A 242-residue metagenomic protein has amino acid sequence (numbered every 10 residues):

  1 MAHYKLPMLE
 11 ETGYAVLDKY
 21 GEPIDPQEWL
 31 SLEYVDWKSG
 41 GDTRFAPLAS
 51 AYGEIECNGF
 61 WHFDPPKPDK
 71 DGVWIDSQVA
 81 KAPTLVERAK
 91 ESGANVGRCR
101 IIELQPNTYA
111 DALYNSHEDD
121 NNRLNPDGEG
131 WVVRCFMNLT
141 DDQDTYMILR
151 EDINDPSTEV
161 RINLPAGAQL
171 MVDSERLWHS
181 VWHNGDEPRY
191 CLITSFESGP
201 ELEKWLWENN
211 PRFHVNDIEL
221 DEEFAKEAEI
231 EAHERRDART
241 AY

Functional and structural regions predicted by a protein language model:
M1-R100: Non-heme Fe(II)/2-oxoglutarate
H3-Y4, C99, C135, H179 (+1 more regions): A broad, low-specificity signal marking well-ordered, structured residues that form hydrophobic/aromatic
Y14, V132-R134, C191: Intrinsic-disorder/low-complexity, polar/charged segments enriched in Ser/Thr/Lys/Arg/Asp/Glu/Gln
Y20, L48-A51, L104, T140 (+2 more regions): Structured loops at beta-to-helix junctions and adjacent beta-edge loops in soluble globular domains
W29, W37, W61, W74 (+4 more regions): A residue-identity detector for tryptophan
D76, E129, T194-S195: Short, exposed beta-strand "edge-strand" segments with a Pro/Gly-rich flavor and a Y/T-containing core
E87-Q169: Catalytic core of non-heme Fe(II) oxygenases with the double-stranded beta-helix
Y146-Y242: Catalytic core of Fe(II)/2-oxoglutarate
